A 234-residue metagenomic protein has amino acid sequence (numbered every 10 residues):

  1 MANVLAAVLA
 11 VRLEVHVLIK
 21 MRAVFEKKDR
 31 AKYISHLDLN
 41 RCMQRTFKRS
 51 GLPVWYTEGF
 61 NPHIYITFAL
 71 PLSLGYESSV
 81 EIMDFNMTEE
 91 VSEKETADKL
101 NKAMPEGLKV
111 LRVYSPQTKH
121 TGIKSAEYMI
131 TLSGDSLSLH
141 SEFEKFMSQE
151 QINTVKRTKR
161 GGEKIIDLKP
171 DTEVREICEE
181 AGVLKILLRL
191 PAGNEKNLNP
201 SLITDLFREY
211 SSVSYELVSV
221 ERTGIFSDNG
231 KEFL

Functional and structural regions predicted by a protein language model:
M1-H16: N-terminal amphipathic/basic-hydrophobic helices that include classical n-h-c signal peptides and signal-anchor
F25-K27, F85-V91, I130-S136, L188-A192: Short beta-strand-to-loop capping motifs
R30-K32, N40, Q44-R49, P53-E58: Short Lys/Arg-rich amphipathic alpha-helical segments
W55-F85, P116-H120: Short, charge-patterned binding micro-sites
S79-T131: Ordered, amphipathic secondary-structure segments that act as subunit-interaction surfaces in large macromolecular
T96-M104, H140-Q149, L202-T204: Short amphipathic alpha-helices in soluble, non-transmembrane regions that often serve as interface/regulatory elements
Q151-L234: Core RNA-modification/binding signature centered on pseudouridine synthases
